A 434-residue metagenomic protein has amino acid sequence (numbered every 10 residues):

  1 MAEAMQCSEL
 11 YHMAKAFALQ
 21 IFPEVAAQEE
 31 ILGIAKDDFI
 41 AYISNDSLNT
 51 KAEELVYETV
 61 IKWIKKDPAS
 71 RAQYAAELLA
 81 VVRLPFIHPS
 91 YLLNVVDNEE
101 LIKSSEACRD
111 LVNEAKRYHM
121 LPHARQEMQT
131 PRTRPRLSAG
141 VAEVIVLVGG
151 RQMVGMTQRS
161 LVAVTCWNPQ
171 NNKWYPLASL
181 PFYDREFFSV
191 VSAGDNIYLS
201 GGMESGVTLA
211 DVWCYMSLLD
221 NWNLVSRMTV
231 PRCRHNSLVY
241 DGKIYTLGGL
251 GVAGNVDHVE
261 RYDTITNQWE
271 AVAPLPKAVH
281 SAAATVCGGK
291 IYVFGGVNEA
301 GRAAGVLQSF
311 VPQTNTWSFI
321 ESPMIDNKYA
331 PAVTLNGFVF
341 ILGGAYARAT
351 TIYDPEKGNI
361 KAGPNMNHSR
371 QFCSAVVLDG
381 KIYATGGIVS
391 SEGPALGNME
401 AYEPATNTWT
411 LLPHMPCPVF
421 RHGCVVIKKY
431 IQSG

Functional and structural regions predicted by a protein language model:
M1-N172, G194-D195, L209, S217-D220 (+3 more regions): Alpha-helical scaffold in the C-terminal half of BTB/POZ domains and their immediate C-terminal extension
A2, Y11-N49, D67, G249-F338: Solenoidal tandem-repeat scaffolds enriched in leucines and small polar residues
A139-T157, L177-S179, A193-T208, S217 (+10 more regions): Glycine-centered tight turns/hairpins at beta-strand boundaries that repeat across beta-rich repeat domains
A142, R159-L161, R185-F187, L209 (+8 more regions): A detector of repeated loop/turn-to-beta-strand junctions in beta-rich toroidal repeat architectures
V162-Q170, A210-L219, D257-T266, G305-T314 (+2 more regions): Beta-propeller blade signature
A163, E186-V190, D211, C233-S237 (+6 more regions): Beta-propeller and closely related beta-sheet repeat lectin domains
Y183-R185, V230-C233, G254, K277-H280 (+5 more regions): Loop/turn position at the start of each blade in beta-propeller repeats
A395-G434: Blade-level signature of beta-propeller repeat domains, shared across WD40, Kelch, NHL, RCC1 and BNR/Asp-box propellers
